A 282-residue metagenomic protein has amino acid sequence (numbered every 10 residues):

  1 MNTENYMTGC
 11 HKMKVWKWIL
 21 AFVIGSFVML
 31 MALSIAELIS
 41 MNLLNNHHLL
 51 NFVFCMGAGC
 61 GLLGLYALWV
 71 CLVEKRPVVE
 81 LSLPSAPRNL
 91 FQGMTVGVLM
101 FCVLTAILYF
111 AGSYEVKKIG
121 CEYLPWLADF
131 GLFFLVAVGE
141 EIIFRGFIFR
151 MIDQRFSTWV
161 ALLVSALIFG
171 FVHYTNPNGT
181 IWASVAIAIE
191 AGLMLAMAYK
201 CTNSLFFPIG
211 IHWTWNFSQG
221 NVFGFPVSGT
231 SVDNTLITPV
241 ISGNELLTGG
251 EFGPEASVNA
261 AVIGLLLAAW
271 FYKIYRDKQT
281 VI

Functional and structural regions predicted by a protein language model:
M1-P77, G220-I282: N-terminal, membrane-interfacial amphipathic/helix-forming hydrophobic leader that caps and precedes the first
N2-M7, A32, A36-V53, C71-I142 (+1 more regions): Juxtamembrane helix-loop-helix connectors linking adjacent transmembrane helices in multi-pass membrane enzymes
I19-V23, V53, L90-T95, W126-F130 (+5 more regions): Hydrophobic alpha-helical transmembrane segments
F27-S34, F101-I107, A166-T175, T214-V222: Aromatic-anchored segments of alpha-helical transmembrane domains
V53-L65, Y123-G131, G139, A186-L193 (+1 more regions): Membrane-embedded alpha-helical segments of multi-pass membrane proteins, especially the transmembrane helices
C102, F133, A137, S157-Y174 (+1 more regions): Small-polar-interrupted transmembrane alpha-helices in polytopic inner-membrane proteins
G139-V164, M197-S204: Membrane-interface helix/loop boundary segments of multi-pass membrane proteins
S184-E245: Functionally important transmembrane alpha-helices
